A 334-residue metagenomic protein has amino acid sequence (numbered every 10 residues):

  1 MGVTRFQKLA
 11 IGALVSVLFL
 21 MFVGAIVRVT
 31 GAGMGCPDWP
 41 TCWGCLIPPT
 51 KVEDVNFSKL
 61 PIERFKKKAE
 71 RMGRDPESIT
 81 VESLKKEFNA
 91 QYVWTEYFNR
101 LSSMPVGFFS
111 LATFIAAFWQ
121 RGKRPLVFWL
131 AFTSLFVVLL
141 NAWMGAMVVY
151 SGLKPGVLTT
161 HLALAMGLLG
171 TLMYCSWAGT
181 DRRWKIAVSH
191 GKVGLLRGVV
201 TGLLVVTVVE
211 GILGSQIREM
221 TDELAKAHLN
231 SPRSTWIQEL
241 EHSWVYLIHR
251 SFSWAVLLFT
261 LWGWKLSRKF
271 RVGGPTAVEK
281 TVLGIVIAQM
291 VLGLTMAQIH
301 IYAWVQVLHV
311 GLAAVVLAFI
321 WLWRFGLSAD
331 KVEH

Functional and structural regions predicted by a protein language model:
M1-H334: Polytopic transmembrane helical bundles with strong interfacial aromatic enrichment
